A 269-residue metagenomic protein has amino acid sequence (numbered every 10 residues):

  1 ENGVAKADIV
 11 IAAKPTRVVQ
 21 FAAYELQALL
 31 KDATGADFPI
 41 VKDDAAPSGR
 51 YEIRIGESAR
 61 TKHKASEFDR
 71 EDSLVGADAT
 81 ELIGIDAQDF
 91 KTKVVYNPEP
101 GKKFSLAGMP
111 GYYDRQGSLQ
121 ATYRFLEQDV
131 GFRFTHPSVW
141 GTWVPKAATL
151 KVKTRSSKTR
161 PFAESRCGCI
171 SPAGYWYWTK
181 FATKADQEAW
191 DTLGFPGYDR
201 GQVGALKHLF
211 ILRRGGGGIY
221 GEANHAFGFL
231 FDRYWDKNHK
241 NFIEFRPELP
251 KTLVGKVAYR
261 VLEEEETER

Functional and structural regions predicted by a protein language model:
E1-R160: Contiguous, structured surface segment used for ligand recognition
Y112-R269: N-terminal catalytic cores of secreted or lumenal carbohydrate-active enzymes
